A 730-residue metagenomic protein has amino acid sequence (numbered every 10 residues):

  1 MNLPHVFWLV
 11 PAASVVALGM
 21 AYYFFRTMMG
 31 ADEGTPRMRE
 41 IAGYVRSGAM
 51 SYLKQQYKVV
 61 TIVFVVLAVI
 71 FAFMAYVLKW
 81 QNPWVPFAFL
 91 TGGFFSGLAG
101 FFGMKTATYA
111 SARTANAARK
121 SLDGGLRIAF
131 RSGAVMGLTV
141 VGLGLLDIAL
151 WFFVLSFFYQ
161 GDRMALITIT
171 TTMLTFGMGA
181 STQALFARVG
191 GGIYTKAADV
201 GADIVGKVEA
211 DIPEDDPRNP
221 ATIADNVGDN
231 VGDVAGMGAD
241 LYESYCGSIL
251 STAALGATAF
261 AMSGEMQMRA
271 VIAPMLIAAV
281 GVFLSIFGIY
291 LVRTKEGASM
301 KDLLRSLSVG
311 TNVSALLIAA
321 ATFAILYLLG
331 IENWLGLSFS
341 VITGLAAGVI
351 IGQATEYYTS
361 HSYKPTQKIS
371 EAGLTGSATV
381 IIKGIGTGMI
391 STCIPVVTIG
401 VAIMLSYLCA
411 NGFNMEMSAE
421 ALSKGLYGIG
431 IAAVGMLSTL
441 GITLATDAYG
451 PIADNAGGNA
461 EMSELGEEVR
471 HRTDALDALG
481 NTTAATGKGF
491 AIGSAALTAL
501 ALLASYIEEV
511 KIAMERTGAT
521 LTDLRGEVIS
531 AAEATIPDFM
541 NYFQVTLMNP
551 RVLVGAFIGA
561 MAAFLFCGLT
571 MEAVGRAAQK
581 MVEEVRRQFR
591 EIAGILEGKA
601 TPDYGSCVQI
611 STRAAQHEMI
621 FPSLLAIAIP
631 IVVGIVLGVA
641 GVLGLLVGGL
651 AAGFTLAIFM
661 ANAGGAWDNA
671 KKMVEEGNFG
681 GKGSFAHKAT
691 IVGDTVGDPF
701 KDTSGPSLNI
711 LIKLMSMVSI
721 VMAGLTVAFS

Functional and structural regions predicted by a protein language model:
M1-S730: Hydrophobic packing and interface segments
